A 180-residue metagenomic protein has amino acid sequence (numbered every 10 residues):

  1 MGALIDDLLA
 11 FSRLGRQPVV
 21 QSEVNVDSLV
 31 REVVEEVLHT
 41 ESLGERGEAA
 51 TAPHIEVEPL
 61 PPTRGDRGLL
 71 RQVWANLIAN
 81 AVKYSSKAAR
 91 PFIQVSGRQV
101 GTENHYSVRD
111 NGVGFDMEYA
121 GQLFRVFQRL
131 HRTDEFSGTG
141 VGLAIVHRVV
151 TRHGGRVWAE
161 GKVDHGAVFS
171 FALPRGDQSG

Functional and structural regions predicted by a protein language model:
G15-V20, P62-G65: Conserved micro-motifs of the catalytic ATP-binding
V20-L38, Q94-G97: A conserved beta-strand-to-alpha-helix junction within the catalytic ATP-binding
A81-S85: Short helix-loop "hinge" at the ATP-lid/N-box region of the Bergerat-fold HATPase_c
R90-T102: Short beta-strand/loop element within the Bergerat-fold HATPase_c
F115-F127: Short conserved segment of the HATPase_c
V141-G142, V146: Short alpha-helical Gxxx[C/S/T] motif in the catalytic ATP-binding
G154-G161: Glycine-rich ATP-binding loops of the HATPase_c
